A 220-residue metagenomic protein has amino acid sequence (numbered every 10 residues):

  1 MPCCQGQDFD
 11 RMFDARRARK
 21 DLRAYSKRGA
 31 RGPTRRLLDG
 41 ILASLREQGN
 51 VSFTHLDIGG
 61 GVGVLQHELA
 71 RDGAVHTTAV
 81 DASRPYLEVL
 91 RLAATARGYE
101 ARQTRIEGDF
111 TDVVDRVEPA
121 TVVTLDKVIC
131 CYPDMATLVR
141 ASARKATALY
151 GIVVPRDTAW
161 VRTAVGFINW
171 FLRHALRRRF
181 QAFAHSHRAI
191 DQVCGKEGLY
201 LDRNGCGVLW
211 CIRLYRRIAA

Functional and structural regions predicted by a protein language model:
M1-Q48: Conserved class I S-adenosyl-L-methionine
S52-G61: Conserved class I S-adenosyl-L-methionine
V64-R102, E107: Class I SAM-dependent methyltransferase SAM/SAH-binding core
D112-V117: Short conserved loop adjoining the S-adenosyl-L-methionine
T121-D134: A short SAM/SAH-binding and catalytic strip from SAM-dependent methyltransferases
Y132-S142: A short, conserved alpha-helix within the catalytic core of class I
T147-R156: Conserved beta-strand signature within the Rossmann-like core of class I S-adenosyl-L-methionine
F180-E197: Short alpha-helix
